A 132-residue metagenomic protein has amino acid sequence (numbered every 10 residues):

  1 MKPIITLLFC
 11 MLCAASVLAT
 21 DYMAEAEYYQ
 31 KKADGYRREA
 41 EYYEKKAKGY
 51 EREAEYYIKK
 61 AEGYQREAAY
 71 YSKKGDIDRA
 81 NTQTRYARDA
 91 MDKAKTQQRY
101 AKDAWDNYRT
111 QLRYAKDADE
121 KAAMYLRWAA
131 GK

Functional and structural regions predicted by a protein language model:
M1-C10: Sec-dependent signal peptide recognition, specifically the positively charged N-region followed immediately by
T20-K132: Extended amphipathic alpha-helical heptad-repeat regions
